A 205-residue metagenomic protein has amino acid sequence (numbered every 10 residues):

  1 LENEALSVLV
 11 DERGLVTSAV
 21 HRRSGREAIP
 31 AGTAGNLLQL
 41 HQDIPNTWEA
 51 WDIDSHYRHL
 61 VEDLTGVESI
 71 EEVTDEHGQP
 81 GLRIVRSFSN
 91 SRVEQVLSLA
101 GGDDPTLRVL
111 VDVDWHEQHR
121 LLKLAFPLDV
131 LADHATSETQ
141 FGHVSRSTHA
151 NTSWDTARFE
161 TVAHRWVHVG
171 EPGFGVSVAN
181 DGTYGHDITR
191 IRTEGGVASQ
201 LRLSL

Functional and structural regions predicted by a protein language model:
L1-L205: C-terminal (or distal) subdomains of carbohydrate-active enzymes
